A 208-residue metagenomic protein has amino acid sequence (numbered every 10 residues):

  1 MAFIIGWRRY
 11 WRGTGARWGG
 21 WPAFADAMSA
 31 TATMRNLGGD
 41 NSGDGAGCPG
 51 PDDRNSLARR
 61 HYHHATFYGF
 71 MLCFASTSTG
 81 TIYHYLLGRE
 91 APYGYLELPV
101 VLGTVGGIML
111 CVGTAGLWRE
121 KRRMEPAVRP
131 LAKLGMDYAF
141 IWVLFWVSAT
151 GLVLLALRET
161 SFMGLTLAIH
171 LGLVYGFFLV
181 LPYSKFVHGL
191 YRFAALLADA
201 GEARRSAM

Functional and structural regions predicted by a protein language model:
M1-M208: Membrane-embedded alpha-helical bundles of multi-pass integral membrane proteins
